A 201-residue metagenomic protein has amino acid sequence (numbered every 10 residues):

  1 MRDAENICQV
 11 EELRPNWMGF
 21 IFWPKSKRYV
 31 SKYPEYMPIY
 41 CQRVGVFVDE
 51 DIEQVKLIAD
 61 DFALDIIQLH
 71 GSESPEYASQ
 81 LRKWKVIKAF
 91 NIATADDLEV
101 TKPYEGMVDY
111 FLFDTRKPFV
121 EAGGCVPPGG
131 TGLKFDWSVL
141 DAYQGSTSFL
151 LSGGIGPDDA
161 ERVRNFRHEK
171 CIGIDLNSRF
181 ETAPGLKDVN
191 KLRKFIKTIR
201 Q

Functional and structural regions predicted by a protein language model:
M1-Q201: Conserved N-terminal beta1-alpha1 strand-loop-helix module at the mouth
